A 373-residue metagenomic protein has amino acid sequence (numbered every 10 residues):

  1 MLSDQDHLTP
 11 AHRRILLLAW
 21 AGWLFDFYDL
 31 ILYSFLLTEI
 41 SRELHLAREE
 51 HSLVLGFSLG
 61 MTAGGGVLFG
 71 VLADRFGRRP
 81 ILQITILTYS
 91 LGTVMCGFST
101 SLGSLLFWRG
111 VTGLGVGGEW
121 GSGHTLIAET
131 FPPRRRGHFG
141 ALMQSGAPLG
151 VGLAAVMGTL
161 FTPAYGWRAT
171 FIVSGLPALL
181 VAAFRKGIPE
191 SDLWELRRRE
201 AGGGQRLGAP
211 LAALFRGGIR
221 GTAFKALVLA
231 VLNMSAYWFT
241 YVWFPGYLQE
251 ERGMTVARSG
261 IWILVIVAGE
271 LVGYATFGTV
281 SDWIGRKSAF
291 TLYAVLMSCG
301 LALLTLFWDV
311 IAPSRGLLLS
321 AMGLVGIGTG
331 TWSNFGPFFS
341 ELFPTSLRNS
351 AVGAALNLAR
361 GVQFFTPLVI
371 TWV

Functional and structural regions predicted by a protein language model:
S34, I219-L271, P367: Extracytoplasmic gate region of multi-pass secondary transporters
S34-G64: Extracellular/periplasmic helix-loop-helix junction of adjacent transmembrane segments in MFS-like secondary
H45, G77, F98-S104, P132 (+3 more regions): Helix-breaking motifs and short loop linkers at transmembrane-helix boundaries and internal kinks in secondary membrane
G56-F69, L264-T276: Central cavity-lining transmembrane alpha-helices of secondary-active solute carriers, predominantly the Major
G64-L102: Conserved MFS/SLC helix-loop-helix module at the cytosolic interface between two early adjacent transmembrane helices
L87-T100, L296-I311: C-terminal ends and interior cores of transmembrane alpha-helices in multi-pass membrane transporters/permeases
W108-S145: Cytoplasmic helix-loop-helix junction between adjacent transmembrane helices in 12-TM secondary transporters
M143-K186: Helix-loop-helix hairpin linking two adjacent transmembrane segments in secondary transporters
